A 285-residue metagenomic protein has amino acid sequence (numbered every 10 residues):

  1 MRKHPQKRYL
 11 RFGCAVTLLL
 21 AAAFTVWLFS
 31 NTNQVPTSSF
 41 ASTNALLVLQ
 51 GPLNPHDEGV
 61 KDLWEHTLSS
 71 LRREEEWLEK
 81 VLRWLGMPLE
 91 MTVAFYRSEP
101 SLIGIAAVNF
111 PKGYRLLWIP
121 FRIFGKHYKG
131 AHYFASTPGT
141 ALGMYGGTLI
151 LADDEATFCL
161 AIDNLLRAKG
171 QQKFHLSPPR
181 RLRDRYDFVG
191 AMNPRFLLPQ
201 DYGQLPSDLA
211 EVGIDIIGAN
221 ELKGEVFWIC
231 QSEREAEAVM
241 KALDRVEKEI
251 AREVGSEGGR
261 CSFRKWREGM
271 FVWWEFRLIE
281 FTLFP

Functional and structural regions predicted by a protein language model:
R2-L19: N-terminal Sec-pathway targeting helices
L19-G130, H175-Q204, V239-P285: Structural boundary/hinge residues at secondary-structure and domain interfaces
T92-F95, P138-G146, V212-D215: Short, surface-exposed beta-strand/loop micro-motifs that present aromatic residues
L102-A168: Non-cytosolic head/periplasmic domains of membrane-anchored proteins
P138-P206: A conserved glycine-rich beta-strand in the N-terminal activation segment of trypsin-fold
D184-R234: Surface-exposed interaction/gating patches
